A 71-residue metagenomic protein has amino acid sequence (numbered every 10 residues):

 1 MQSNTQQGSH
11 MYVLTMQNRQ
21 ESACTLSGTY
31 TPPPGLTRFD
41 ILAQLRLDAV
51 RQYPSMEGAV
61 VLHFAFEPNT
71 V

Functional and structural regions predicted by a protein language model:
Q2-P34: N-terminal acidic leader/helix
G35-E57: A short, charged, amphipathic alpha-helix used as a generic interaction element across diverse proteins
R51-V71: Short, mixed-charge low-complexity intrinsically disordered segments
